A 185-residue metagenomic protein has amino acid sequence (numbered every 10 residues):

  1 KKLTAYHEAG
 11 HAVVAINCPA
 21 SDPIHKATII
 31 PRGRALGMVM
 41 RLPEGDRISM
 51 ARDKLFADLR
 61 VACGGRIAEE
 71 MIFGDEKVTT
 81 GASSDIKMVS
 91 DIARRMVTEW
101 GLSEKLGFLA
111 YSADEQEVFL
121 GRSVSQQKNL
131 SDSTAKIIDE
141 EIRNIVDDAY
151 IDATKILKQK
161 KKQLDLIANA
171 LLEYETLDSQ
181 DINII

Functional and structural regions predicted by a protein language model:
K2-Y6, A12-I185: Soluble catalytic regions of large protease machineries
